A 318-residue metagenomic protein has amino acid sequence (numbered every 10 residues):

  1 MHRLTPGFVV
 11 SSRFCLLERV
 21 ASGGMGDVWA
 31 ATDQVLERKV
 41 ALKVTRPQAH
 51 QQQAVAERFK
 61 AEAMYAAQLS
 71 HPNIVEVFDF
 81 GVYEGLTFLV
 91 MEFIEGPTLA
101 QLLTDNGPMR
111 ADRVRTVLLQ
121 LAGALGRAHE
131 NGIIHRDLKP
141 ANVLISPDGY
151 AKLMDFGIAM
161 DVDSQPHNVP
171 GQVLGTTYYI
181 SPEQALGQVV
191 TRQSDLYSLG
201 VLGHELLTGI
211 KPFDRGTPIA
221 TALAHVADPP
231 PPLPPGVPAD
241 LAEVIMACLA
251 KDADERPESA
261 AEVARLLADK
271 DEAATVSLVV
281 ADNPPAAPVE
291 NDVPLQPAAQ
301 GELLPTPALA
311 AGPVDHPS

Functional and structural regions predicted by a protein language model:
L16-G24, V28: Protein kinase glycine-rich loop
V44-Q68: AlphaC helix of the eukaryotic protein kinase fold
F80: Activation-segment/catalytic-loop signature of the eukaryotic protein kinase fold
E84-T98, L102: Conserved short submotifs of the Hanks-type protein kinase catalytic core that shape the nucleotide-binding pocket
V117-L118: Activation segment signature within eukaryotic-like protein kinase domains
L121-I133: Protein kinase catalytic-loop region centered on the HRD/HxD motif
R256: Conserved HRD-motif arginine in the catalytic loop of eukaryotic-like protein kinases
